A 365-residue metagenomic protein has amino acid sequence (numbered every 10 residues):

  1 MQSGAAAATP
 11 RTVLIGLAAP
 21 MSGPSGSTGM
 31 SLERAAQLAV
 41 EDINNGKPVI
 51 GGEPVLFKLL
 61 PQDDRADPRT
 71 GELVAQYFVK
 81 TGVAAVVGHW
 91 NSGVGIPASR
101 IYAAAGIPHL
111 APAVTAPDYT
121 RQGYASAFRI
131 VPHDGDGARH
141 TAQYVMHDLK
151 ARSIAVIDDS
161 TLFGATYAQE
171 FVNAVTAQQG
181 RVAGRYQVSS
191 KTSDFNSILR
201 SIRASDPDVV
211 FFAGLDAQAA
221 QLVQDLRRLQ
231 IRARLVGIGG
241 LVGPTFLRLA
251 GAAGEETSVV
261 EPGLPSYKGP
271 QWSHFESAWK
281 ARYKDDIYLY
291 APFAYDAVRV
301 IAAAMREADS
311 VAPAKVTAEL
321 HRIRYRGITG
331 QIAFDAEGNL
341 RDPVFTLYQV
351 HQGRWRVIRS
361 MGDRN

Functional and structural regions predicted by a protein language model:
M1-N365: Extracytosolic ligand-binding ectodomains
